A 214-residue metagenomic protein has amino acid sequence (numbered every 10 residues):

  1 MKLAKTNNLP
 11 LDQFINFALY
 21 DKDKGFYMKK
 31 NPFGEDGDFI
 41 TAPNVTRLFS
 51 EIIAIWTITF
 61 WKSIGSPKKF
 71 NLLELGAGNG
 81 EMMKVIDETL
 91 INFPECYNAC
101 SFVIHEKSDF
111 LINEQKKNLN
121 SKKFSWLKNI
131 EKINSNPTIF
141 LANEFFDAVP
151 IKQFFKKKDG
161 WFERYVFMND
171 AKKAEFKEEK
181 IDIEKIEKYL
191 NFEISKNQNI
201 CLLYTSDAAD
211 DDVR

Functional and structural regions predicted by a protein language model:
M1-L75, N79-N129, I133-S135: Rossmann-like AdoMet
K22, I53, E144, A209-D210: Generic short alpha-helical hydrophobic face used as a protein-protein interaction/packing hotspot
G80, I112, V149-P150, V213: Conserved protein kinase catalytic core
F124-S125, N134-P137, L141-S206: Class I S-adenosyl-L-methionine
Y204-R214: Single conserved hydrophobic/aromatic residue that forms the stacking wall/gate of nucleotide- or nucleobase-binding
